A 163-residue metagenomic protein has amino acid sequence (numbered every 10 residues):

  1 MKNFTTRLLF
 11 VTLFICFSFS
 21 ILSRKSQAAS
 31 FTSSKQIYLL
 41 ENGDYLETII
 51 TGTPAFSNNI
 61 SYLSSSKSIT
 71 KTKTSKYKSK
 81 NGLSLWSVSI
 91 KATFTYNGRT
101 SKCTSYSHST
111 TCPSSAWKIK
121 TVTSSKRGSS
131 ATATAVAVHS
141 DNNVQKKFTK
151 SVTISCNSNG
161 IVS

Functional and structural regions predicted by a protein language model:
M1-G82: N-terminal prepro-regions of secreted/extracellular proteins
N59-S163: Mature secreted bioactive peptide module from preproproteins
